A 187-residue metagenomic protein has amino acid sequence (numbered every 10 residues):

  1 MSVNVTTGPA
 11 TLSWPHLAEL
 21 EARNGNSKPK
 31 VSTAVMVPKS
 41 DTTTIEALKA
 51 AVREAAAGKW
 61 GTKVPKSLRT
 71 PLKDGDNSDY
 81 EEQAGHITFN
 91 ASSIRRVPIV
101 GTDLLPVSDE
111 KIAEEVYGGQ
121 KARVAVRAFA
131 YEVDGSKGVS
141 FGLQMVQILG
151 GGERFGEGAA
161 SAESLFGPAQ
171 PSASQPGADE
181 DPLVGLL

Functional and structural regions predicted by a protein language model:
M1-N4, E153-L187: Acidic, gly/ser/pro-rich intrinsically disordered tails
M1-N90: OB-fold ssDNA-binding interfaces and closely related basic DNA-contact patches used across DNA replication/repair
S27-P29, Q83, Q120, G135-G142: A short, structural micro-pattern
A34-M36, N90-S92, A125-R127, Q147: Residue-level recognition of well-ordered beta-strand positions that form the cores of beta-sheet-rich folds across
I45-L48, G101-T102, D134-V139, E157-A159: A short secondary-structure junction signal
T88-L104: Short, basic/aromatic beta-hairpin or loop at an interaction surface
D103-A122, F129-V139: Exposed beta-sheet edge/beta-hairpin loop segments within beta-rich domains
V133-E153: OB-fold/S1-family single-stranded nucleic acid-binding modules
